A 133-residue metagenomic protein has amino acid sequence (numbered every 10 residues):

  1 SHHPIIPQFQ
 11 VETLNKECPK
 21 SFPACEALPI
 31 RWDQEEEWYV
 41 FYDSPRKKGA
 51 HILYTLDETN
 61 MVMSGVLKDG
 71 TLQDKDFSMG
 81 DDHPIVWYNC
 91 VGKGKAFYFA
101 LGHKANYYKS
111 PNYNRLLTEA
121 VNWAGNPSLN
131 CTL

Functional and structural regions predicted by a protein language model:
H2-G92: Catalytic beta-strand/loop cores that center a nucleophilic Ser/Cys/Thr and support acyl-enzyme chemistry
N60-V62, V66-V86, C90-L133: Extracellular ligand-binding/catalytic regions of CAZymes and related secreted enzymes and adhesion modules
